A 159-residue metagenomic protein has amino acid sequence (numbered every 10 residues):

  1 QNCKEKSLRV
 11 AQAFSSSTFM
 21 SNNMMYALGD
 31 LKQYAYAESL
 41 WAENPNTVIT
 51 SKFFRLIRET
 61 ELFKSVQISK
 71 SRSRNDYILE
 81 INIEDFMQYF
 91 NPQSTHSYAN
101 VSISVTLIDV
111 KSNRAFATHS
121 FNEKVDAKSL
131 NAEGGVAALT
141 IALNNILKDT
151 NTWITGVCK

Functional and structural regions predicted by a protein language model:
Q1-T47, G156-K159: A structural "domain/chain start" motif
S7-Q12, M25, I78-N82, N100-T106 (+1 more regions): Soluble periplasmic/extracytoplasmic beta-strand elements of cell-envelope proteins
A13, F86, V125: Hydrophobic pocket-lining residues within nucleotide cofactor-binding pockets
Q33-L40, K111-N145, T152: Short secondary-structure boundary motifs at beta->alpha junctions and helix caps
S39-E61: Structured, soluble extracytoplasmic/luminal domains of envelope-associated proteins
N46, T50-F54, T140-L143, L147 (+1 more regions): Extracytoplasmic/secreted envelope proteins and their assembly/folding machinery, especially bacterial periplasmic
F54, R58-L62, N151-K159: Sec-exported extracytoplasmic/periplasmic mature domains
T60-R114, K128-S129: Surface-exposed short loop/turn segments
